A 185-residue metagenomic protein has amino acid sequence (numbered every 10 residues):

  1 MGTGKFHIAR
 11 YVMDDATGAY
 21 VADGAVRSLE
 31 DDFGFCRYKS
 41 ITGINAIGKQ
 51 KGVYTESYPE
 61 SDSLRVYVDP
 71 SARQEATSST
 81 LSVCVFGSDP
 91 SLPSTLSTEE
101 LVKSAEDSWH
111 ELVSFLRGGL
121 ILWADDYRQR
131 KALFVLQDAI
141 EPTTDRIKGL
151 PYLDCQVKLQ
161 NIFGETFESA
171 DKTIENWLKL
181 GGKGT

Functional and structural regions predicted by a protein language model:
M1-T185: Extracellular/virion structural assembly segments
